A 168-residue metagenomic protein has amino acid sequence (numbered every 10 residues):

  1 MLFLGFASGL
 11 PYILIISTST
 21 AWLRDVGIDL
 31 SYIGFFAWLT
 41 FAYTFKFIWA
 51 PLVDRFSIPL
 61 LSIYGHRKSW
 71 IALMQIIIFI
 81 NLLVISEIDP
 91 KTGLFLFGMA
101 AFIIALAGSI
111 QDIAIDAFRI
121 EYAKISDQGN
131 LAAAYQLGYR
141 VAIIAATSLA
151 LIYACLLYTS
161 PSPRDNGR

Functional and structural regions predicted by a protein language model:
M1-T40: Helix-loop boundary and gating motifs at the non-cytosolic
F35-F56: Central cavity-lining transmembrane alpha-helices of secondary-active solute carriers, predominantly the Major
A72-P90: C-terminal ends and interior cores of transmembrane alpha-helices in multi-pass membrane transporters/permeases
L94-Q111: Hydrophobic core of transmembrane alpha-helices in multi-pass small-molecule transporters, especially MFS/SLC-type
S109-Y135: Cytoplasmic helix-loop-helix junction between adjacent transmembrane helices in 12-TM secondary transporters
A133-T147: Glycine-rich segments within core transmembrane alpha-helices of 12-TM secondary carriers
A145-L157: Transmembrane alpha-helix termini and helix-breaking/packing motifs in multi-pass membrane transporters
Y158-P163: Conserved small/polar residues in nucleotide/adenosyl-binding loops
